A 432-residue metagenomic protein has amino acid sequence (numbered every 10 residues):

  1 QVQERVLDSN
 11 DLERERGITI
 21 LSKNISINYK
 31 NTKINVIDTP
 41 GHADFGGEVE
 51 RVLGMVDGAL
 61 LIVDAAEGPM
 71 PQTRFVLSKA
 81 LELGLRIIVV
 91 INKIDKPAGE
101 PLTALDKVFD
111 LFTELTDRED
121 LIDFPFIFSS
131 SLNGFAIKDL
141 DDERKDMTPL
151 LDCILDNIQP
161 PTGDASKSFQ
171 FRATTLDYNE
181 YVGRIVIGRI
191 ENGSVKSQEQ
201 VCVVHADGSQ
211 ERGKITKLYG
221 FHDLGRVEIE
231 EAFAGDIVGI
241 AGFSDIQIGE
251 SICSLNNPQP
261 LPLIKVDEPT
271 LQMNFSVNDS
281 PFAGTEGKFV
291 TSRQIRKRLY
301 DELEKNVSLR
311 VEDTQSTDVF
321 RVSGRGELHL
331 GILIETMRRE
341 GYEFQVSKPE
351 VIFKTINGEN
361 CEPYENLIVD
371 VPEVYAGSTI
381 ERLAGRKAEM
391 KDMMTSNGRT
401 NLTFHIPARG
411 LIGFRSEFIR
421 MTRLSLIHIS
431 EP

Functional and structural regions predicted by a protein language model:
Q1-V63, K107, L176: P-loop NTPase switch module centered on the Walker A-proximal segment
A43, G54-R74, I87-I88, I94-L102: Conserved Switch II/interswitch segment of TRAFAC-class P-loop GTPases
A59-I62, G84-K93, T116-S130: Conserved beta-strand/loop subsegment of P-loop NTPase cores
P69-F75, R86, I94, V307-I356 (+6 more regions): Conserved structured catalytic cores and adjacent interaction surfaces of nucleotide-binding/hydrolyzing enzymes
E82, I127-F128, L261-N278, E312-Q315 (+2 more regions): Flexible hinge/switch segments at interdomain interfaces of large molecular machines
T113-I248, L367-D370: Conserved catalytic-core segments of large NTP-driven translation/proteostasis enzymes
E191-T317, R339: Catalytic P-loop NTP-binding/switch module of NTPases
I427-P432: Residue-level detector of conserved catalytic or cofactor/ligand-binding positions in enzyme active sites
